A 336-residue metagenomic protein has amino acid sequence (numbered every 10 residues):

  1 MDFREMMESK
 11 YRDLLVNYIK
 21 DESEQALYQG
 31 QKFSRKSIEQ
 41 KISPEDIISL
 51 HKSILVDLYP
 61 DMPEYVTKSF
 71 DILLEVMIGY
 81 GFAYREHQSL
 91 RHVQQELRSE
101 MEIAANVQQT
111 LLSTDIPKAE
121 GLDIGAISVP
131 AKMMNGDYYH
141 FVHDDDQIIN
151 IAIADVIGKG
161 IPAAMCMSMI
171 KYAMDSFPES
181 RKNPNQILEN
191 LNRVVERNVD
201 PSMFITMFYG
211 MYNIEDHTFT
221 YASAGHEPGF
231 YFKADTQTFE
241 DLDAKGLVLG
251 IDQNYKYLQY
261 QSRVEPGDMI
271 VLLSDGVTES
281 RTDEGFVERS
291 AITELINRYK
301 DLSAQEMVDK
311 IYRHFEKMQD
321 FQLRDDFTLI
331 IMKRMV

Functional and structural regions predicted by a protein language model:
M1-E86: Non-catalytic regulatory/interaction regions at protein termini and inter-domain linkers
M6-K10, H92-E265, M269, F321-V336: … and, occasionally, acidic/histidine-rich disordered N-termini of signaling adaptors
E8, A163-S168, F177, M269-Q319: Active-site-proximal, acidic helix/loop segment immediately C-terminal to a metal-coordinating Asp/Glu
K10, S53, K68, I72-E75 (+6 more regions): Long, highly charged amphipathic alpha-helices
L15-Y18, F33-E39, T110-L112, M174-P178 (+1 more regions): Short regulatory/linker helices and ligand/cofactor-binding micro-motifs at input modules
Q25, S49, M165, K182-Q186 (+3 more regions): Alpha-helix N-cap and coil->helix boundary residues
I47, V66-S69, E120, A163 (+2 more regions): The cytosolic transmitter module of two-component sensor histidine kinases
P63-D115: Long, mid-chain structured domain cores
